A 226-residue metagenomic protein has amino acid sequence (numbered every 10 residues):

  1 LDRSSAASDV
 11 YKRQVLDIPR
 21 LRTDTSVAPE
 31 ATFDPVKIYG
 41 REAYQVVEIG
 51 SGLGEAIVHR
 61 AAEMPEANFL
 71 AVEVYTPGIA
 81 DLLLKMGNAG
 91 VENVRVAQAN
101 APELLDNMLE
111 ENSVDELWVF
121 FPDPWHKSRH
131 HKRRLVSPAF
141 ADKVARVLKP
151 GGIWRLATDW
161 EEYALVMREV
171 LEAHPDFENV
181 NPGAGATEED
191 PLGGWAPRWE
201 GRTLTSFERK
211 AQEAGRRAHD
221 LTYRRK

Functional and structural regions predicted by a protein language model:
L1-A7, Y11, W160: Single conserved hydrophobic/aromatic residue that forms the stacking wall/gate of nucleotide- or nucleobase-binding
E48: Class I SAM-dependent methyltransferase core
G54-E55: Glycine-rich SAM-binding Motif I of class I
Y75: Conserved SAM/SAH-binding beta-strand->alpha-helix loop
L83-E111: S-adenosyl-L-methionine
V136-P150: A short glycine-rich, Lys/Arg-flanked "PGG" loop and its adjoining helix->strand segment in the class I
P150-T158: Conserved beta-strand signature within the Rossmann-like core of class I S-adenosyl-L-methionine
E169, A173-K226: Class I S-adenosyl-L-methionine
